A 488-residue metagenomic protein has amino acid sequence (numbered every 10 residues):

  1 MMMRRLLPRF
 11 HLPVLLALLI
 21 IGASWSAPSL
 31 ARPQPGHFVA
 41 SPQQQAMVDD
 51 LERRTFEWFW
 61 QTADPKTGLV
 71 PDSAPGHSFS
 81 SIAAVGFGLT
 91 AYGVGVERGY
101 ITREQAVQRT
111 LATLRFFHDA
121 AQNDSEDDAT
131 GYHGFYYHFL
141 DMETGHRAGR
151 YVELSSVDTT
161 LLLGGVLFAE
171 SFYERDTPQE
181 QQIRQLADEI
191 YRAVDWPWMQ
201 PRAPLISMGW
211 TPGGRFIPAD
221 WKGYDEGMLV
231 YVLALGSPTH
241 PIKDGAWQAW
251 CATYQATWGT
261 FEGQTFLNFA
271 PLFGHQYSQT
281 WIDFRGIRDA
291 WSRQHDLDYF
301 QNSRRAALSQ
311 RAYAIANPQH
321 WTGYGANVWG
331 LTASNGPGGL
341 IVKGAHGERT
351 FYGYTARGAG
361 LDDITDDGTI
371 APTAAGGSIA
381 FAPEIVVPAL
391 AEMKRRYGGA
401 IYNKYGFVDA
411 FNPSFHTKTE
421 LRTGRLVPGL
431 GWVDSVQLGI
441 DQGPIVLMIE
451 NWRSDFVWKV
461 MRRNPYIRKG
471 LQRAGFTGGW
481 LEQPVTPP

Functional and structural regions predicted by a protein language model:
M2-L15: Bacterial N-terminal signal peptides that target proteins for export
P13-S24: Bacterial N-terminal signal peptides
S26-P28: N-terminal signal peptide c-region/cleavage motif recognized by signal peptidases
R32-P488: Ser/Thr/Asn(+Pro)-rich, low-complexity disordered segments
